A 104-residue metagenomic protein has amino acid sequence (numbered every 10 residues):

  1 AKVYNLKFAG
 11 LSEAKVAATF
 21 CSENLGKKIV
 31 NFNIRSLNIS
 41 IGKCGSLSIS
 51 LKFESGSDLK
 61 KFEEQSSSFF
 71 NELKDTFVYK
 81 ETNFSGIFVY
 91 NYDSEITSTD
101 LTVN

Functional and structural regions predicted by a protein language model:
A1-G10: Short glycine-/aliphatic-rich beta-strand segments at the starts of folded cytosolic domains
L11-A17, S57-F62: Short, conserved charged micro-motifs
E23-R35, K52-F88: An amphipathic, aromatic/His-enriched active-site/gating alpha helix that lines ligand/cofactor pockets
I39-C44: A short beta-turn/loop motif at secondary-structure boundaries
I87-N104: Short, low-order "capping/linker" segments at domain edges
